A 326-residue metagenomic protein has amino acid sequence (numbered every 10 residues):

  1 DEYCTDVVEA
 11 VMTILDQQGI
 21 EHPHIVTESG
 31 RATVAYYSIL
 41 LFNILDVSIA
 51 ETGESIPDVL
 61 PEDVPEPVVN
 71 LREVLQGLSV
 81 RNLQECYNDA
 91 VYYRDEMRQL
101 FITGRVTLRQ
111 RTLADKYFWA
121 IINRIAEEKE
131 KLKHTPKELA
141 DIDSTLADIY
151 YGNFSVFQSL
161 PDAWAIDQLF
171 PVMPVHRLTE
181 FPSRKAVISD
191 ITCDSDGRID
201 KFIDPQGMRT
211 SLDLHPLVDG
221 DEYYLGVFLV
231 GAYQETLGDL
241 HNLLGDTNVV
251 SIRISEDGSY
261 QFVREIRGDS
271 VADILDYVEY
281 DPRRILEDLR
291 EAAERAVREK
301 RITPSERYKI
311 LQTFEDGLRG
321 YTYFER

Functional and structural regions predicted by a protein language model:
D1-I14: Alpha-helix-loop-beta-strand connector modules within alpha/beta enzyme cores
I14-I20: Short helix-capping segments at alpha-helix termini
I20, H24, S29-R326: Charged (often Lys/Glu-rich) extended helix/loop segments that serve as interaction or gating elements
